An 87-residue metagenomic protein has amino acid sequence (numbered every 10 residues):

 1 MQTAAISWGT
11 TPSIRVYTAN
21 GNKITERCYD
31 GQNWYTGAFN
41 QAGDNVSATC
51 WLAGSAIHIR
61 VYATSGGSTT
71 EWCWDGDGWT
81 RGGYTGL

Functional and structural regions predicted by a protein language model:
M1-L87: A structural motif
